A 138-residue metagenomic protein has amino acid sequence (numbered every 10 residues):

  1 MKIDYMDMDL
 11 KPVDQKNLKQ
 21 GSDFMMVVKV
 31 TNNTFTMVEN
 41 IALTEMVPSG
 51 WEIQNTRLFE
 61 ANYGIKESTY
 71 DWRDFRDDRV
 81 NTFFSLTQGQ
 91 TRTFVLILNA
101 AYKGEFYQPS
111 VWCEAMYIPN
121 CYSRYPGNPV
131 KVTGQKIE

Functional and structural regions predicted by a protein language model:
M1-E138: C-terminal segments of large proteins
